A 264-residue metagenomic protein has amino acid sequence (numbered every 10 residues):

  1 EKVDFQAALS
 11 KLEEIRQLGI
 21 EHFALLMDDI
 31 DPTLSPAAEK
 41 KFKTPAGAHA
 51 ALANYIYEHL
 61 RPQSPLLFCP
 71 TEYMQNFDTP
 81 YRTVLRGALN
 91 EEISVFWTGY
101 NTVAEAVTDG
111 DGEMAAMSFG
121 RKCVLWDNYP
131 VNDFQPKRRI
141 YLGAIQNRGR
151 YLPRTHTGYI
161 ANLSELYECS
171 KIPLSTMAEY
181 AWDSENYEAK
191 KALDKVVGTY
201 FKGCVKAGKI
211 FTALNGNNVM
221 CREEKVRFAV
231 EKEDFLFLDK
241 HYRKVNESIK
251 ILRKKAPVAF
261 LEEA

Functional and structural regions predicted by a protein language model:
E1-D4, A8, Q17-E21: Feature activates predominantly on carbohydrate-active enzymes
A7, A48, L52, A192: Soluble or luminal CAZymes and related metallo-dependent hydrolases
L18-E21, T33-D183: Catalytic-core regions of glycoside hydrolase
E21-F23, M27: Conserved C-terminal portion of the radical SAM core fold that forms the substrate/S-adenosylmethionine-binding
M27-T33: Short, conserved phosphate-binding/catalytic loop or strand-edge motifs used in phosphoryl-/nucleotidyl-transfer
W182-A264: C-terminal functional modules
